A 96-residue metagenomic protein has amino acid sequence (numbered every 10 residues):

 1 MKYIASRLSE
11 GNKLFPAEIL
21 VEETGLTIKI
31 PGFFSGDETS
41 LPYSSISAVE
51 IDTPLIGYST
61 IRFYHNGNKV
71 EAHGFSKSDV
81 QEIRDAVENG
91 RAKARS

Functional and structural regions predicted by a protein language model:
K2-N12, T27, F34-S96: Acidic, Ser/Thr- and proline-rich intrinsically disordered linker/docking segments of eukaryotic scaffolds
L14-I28: Polybasic phosphoinositide-binding surfaces of eukaryotic membrane-targeting domains
